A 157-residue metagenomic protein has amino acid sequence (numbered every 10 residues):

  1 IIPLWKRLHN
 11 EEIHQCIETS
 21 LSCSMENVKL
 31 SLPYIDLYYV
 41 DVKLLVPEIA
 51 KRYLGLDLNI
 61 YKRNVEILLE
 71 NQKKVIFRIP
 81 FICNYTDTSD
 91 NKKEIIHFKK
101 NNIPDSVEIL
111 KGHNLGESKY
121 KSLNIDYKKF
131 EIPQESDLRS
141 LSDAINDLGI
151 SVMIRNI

Functional and structural regions predicted by a protein language model:
I1-G116: Conserved AdoMet/S-adenosylmethionine-binding subsite of the radical SAM
F81-I157: Auxiliary Fe-S-binding modules of radical SAM enzymes
